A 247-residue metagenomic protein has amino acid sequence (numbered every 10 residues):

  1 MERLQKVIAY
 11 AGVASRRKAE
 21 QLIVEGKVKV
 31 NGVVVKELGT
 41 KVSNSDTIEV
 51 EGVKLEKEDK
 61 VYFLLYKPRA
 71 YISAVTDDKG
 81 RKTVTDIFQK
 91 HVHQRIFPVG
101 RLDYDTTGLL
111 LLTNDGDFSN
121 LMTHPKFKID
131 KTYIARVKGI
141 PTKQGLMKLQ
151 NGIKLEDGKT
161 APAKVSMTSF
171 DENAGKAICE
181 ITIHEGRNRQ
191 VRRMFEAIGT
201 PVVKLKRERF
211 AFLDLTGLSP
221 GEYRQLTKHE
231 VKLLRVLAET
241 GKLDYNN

Functional and structural regions predicted by a protein language model:
M1-N247: Basic, flexible Lys/Arg- and Gly-enriched helix-loop patches that mediate nucleic-acid binding at interfaces with rRNA
